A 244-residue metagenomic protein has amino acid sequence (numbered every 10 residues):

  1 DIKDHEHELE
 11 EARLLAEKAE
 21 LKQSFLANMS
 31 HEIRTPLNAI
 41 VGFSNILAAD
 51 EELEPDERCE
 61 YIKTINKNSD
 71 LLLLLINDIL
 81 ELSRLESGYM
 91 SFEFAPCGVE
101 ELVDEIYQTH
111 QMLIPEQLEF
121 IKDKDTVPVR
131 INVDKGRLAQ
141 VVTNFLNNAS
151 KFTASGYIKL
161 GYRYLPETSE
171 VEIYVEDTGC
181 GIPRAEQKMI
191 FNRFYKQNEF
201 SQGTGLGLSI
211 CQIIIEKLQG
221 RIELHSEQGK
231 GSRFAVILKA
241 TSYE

Functional and structural regions predicted by a protein language model:
E11-A49: Primarily the dimerization/phosphotransfer
I40, I182-F194: Short conserved segment of the HATPase_c
K67-L73: Short alpha-helical segment of the dimerization/phosphotransfer core of two-component systems
S83-F94: Helix-loop junction within the histidine kinase core
E93-Q108, I121, A139: A conserved beta-strand-to-alpha-helix junction within the catalytic ATP-binding
G207, C211: Short alpha-helical Gxxx[C/S/T] motif in the catalytic ATP-binding
